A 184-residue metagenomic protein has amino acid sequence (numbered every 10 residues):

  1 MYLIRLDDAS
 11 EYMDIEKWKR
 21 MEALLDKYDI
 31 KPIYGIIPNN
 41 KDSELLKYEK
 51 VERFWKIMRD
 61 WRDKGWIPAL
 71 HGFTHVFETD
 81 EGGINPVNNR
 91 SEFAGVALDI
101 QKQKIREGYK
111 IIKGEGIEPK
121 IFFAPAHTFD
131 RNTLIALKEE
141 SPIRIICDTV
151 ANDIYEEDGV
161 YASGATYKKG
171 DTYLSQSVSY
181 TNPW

Functional and structural regions predicted by a protein language model:
M1-K64, E118: Active-site beta->alpha N-cap acidic-glycine motif
R5, M13, R62, A69-L70 (+5 more regions): Glycan-processing catalytic domains of CAZymes
L6-D8, Y34-P38, L70-T74, F123-A126 (+1 more regions): A cross-domain feature marking catalytic cores of carbohydrate-active enzymes and several ubiquitous metabolic/repair
A9-K17, P38-R53, D80, L98 (+3 more regions): Acidic-and-aromatic substrate-binding clefts and catalytic sites of carbohydrate-active enzymes
K47-D60, G159-W184: Ligand-binding grooves and catalytic loops that recognize ribose/phosphate and carbohydrate rings, and esterified lipid
W61, W66-G82: Short, solvent-exposed beta-strand-terminating loops
F73, D80-Q103: Glycine-rich phosphate-binding "P-loop"
G95-L174: Catalytic domains of cell-wall/extracellular-matrix polysaccharide-remodeling enzymes, centered on de-N-acetylation
